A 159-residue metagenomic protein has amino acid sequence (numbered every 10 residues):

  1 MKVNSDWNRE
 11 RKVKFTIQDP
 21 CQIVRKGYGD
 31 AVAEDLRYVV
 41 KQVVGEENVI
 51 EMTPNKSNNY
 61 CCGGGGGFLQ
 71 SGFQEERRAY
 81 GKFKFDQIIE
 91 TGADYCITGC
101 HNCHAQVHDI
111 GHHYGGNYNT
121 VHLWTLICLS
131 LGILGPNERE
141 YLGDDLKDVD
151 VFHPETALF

Functional and structural regions predicted by a protein language model:
M1-F159: Iron-sulfur cluster-binding electron-transfer modules in prokaryotic oxidoreductases
